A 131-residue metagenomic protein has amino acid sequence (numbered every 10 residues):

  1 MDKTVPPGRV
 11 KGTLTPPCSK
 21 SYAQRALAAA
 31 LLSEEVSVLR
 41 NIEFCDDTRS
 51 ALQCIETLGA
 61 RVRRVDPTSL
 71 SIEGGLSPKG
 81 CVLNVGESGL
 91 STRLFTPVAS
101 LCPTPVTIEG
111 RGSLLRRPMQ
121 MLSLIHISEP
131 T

Functional and structural regions predicted by a protein language model:
M1-E129: Short, structured segments at the rim of ligand-binding sites
